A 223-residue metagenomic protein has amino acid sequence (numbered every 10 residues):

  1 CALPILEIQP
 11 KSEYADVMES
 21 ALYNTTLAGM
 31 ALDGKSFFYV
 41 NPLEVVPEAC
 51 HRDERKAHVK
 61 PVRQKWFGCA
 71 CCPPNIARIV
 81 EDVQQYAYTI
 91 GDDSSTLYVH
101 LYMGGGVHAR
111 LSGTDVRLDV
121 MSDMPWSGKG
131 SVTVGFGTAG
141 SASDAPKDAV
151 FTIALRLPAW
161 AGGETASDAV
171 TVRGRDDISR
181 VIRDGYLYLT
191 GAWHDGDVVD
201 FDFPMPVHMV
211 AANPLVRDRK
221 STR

Functional and structural regions predicted by a protein language model:
C1, W193-D197: Extracellular interaction modules
A2-L157: Aromatic (Trp/Tyr) and acidic
G104, S112-T114, P158-G162, T171-I178: Change "in extracellular beta-sheet-rich domains … of secreted and cell-surface proteins" to "in beta-sheet-rich domains
T133-G135, Y188-A192, D202: Generic structural detector for well-ordered beta-strands
A149-I153, G163-D168, D197: Short beta-strand/loop motifs in extracellular/secreted proteins, especially within beta-sandwich accessory domains
L157, D197-V207: Short, hydrophobic/aromatic-enriched beta-strand segments in well-ordered soluble domains
G163-T190, M209-L215: Solvent-exposed beta-strand/loop surfaces of large extracellular or lumenal domains
F203-R223: Glycine/proline-rich low-complexity spacer/linker segments in large multi-domain proteins
